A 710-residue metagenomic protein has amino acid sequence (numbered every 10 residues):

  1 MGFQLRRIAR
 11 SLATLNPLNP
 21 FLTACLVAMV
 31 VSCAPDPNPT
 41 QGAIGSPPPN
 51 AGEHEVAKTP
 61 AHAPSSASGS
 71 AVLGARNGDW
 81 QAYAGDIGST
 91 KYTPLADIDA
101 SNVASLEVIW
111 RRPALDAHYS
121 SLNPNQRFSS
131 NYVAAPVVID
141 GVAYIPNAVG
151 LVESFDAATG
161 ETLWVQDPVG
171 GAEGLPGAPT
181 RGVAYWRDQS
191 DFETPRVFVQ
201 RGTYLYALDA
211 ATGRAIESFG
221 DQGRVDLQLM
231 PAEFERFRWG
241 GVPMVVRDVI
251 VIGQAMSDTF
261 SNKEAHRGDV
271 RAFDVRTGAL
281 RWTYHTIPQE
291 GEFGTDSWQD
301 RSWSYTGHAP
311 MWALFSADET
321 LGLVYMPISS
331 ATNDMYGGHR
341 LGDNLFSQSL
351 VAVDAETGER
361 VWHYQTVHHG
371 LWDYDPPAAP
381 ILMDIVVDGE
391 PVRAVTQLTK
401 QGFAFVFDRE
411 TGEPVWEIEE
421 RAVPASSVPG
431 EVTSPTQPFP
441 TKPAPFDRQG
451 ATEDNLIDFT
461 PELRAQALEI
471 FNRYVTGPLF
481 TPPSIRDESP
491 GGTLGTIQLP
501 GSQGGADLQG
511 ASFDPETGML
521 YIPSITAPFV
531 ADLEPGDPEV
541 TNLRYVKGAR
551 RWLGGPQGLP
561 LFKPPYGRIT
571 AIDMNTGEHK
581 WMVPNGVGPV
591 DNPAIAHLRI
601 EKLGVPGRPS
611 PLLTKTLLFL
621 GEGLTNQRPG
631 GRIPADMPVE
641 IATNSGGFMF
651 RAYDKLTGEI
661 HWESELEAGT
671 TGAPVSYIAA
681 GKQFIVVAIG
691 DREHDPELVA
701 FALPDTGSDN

Functional and structural regions predicted by a protein language model:
M1-N16: N-terminal secretory signal peptides that target proteins for export/translocation
V30-S32: C-terminal motif of bacterial Sec signal peptides marking the signal peptidase cleavage site
A34-D36: Bacterial signal peptide processing site
T59-Y119: Mature N-terminal segment immediately following signal peptide/propeptide cleavage in secreted/periplasmic
W80-A84, F128-L151, L175-L205, E235-N262 (+13 more regions): Repeat-blade elements of multi-bladed beta-propeller folds
T93-V103, V108-Y144, P168-V169, L494-Q503: Asp/Glu-centered strand-loop micro-motifs enriched in Gly/Pro and often flanked by an aromatic residue
A104-A117, V152-E173, S190-D191, L205-E233 (+9 more regions): Extracytoplasmic/lumenal domain signature
Q437, T441-A527, R568: Long, low-complexity segments enriched in small/aliphatic residues
